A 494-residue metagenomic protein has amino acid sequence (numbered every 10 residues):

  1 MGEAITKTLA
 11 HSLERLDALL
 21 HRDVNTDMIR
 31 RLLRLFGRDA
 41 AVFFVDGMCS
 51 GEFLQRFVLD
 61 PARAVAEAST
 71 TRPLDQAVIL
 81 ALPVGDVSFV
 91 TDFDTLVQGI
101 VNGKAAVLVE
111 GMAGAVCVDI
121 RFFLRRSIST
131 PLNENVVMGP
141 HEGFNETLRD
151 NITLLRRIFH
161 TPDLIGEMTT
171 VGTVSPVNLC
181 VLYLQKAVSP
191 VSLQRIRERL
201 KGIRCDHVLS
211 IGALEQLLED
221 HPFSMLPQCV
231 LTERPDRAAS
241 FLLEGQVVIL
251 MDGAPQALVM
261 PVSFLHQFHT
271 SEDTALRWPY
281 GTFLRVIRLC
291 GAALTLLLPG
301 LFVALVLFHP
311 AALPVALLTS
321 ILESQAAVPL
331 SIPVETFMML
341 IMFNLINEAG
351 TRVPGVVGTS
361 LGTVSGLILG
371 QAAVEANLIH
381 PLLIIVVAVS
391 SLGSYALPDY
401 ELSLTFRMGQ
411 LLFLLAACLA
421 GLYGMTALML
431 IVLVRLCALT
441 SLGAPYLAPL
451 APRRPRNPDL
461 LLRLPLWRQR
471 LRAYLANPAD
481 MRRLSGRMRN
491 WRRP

Functional and structural regions predicted by a protein language model:
M1-L297, V315, R435-P494: Membrane-embedded alpha-helical signal segments
W278, T282, H309, P329-P333: Short, contiguous, pocket-lining structural segments that sit at or immediately flank catalytic/ligand-binding sites
A292-A312: Hydrophobic alpha-helical segments embedded in or immediately adjacent to the lipid bilayer of multipass inner-membrane
L301, P314-P494: Generic detector of multi-pass transmembrane helix bundles and their immediately adjacent loops in polytopic membrane
